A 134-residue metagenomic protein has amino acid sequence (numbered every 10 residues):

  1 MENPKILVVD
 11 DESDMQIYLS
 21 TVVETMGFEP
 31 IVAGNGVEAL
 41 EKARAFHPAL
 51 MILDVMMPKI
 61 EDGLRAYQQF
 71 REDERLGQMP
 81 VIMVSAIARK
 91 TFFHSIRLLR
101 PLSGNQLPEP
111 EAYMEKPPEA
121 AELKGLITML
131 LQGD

Functional and structural regions predicted by a protein language model:
N3, H47-A49, R75-P80: His-Asp phosphorelay/catalytic-motif detector in bacterial-type signaling
V9-D10, A33, M51: Conserved sequence signature across two-component system core domains
S13-I31, L130: Two-component/phosphorelay signaling modules centered on CheY-like receiver
V32-E41, D62-G63: Helix N-cap/capping motif at the beta->alpha junctions
E41, L64-G77, P101: Short amphipathic alpha-helix used as the core "switch/output" element in two-component signaling
F46-L53, M57: Active-site beta3 strand of CheY-like receiver
E61-R65, I87-E115, A121, G125: Alpha4 helix (beta4-alpha4-beta5 surface) of REC/receiver domains from two-component response regulators
